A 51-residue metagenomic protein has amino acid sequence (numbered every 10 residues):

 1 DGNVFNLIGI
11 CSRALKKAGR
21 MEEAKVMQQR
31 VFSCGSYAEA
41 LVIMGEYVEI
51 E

Functional and structural regions predicted by a protein language model:
D1-E51: Long, contiguous binding/interaction regions
